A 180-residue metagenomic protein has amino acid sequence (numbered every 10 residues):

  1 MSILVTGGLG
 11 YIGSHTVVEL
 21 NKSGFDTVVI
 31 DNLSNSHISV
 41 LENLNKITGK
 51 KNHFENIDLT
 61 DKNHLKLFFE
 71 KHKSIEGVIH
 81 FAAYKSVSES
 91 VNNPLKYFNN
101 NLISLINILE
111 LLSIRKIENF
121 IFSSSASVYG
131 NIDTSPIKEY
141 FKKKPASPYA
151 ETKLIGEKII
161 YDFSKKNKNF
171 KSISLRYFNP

Functional and structural regions predicted by a protein language model:
M1-P180: N-terminal Rossmann-like NAD(P)+-binding domain of SDR-like oxidoreductases, especially those catalyzing
